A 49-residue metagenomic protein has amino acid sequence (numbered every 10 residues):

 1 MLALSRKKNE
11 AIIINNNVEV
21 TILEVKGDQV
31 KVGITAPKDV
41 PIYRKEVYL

Functional and structural regions predicted by a protein language model:
M1-L49: Compact, glycine-rich, soluble single-domain proteins
